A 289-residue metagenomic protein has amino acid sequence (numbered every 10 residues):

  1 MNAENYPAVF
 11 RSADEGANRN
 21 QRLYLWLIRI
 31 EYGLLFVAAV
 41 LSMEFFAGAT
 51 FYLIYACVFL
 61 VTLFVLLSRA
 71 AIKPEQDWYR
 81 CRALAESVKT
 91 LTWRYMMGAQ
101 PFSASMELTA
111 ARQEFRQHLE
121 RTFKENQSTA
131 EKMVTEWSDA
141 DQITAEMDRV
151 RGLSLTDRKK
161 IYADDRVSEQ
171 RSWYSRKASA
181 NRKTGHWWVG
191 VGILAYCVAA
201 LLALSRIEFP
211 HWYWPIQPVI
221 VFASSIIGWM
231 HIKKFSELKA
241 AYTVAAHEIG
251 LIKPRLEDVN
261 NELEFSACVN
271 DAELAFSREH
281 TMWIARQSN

Functional and structural regions predicted by a protein language model:
M1-C197, L201-N289: Conserved non-transmembrane functional hotspots
